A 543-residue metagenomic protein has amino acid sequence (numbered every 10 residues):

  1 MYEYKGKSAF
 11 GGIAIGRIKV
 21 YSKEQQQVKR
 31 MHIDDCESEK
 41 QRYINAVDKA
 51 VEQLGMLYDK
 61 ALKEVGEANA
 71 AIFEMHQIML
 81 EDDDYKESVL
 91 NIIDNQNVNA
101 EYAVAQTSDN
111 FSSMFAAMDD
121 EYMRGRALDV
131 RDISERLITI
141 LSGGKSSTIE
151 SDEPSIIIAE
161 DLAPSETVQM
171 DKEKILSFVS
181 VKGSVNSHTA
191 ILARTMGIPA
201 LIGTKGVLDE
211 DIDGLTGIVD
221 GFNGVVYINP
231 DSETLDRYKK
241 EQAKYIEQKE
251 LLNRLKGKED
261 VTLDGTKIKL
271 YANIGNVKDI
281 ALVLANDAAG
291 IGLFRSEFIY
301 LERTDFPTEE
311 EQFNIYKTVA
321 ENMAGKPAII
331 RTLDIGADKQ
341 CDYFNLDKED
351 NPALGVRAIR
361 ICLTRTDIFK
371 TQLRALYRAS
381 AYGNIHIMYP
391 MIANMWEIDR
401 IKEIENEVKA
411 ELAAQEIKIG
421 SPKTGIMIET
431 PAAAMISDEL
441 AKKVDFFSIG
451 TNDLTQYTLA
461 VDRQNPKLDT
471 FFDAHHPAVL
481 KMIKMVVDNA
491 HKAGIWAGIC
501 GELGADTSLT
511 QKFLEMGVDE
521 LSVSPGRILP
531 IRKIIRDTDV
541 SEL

Functional and structural regions predicted by a protein language model:
M1-K145: Conserved, well-structured core domains of diverse proteins
Y2-V28, S142, I149-P154, I158-A285: Acidic, glycine-rich flexible loop/linker segments
S38-Q41, N45, A71, D84 (+21 more regions): Conserved active-site and cofactor/substrate-binding residues in soluble primary-metabolism enzymes
D48, E52-G66, I78-Y85, N91-V98 (+12 more regions): Generic secondary-structure signature for well-ordered alpha-helical cores
K49, I133, H188-L192, L282 (+2 more regions): Residues within well-formed alpha-helices
L80-L128, R194-I218, F294, E302-E321 (+2 more regions): Short, charged N-terminal helix-start/capping segments
S113-S151, V219-Q242, L440-F471: N-terminal-biased segments
K249-L543: Conserved alpha/beta-domain cores
